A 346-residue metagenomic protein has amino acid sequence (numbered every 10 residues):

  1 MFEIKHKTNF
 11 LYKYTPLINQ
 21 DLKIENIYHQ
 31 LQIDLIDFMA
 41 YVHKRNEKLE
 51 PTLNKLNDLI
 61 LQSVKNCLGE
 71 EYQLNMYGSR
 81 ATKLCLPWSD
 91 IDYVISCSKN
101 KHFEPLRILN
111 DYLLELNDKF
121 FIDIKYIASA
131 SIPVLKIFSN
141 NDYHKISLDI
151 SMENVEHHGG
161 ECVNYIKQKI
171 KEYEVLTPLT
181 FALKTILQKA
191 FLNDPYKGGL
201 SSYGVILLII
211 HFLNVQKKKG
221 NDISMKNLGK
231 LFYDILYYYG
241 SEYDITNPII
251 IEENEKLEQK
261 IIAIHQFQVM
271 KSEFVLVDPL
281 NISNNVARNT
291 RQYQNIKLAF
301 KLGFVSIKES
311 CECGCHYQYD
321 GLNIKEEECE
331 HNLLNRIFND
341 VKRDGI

Functional and structural regions predicted by a protein language model:
M1-W88, N100-P105, Y126-S129, E153 (+1 more regions): N-terminal regions immediately upstream of nucleotidyltransferase
Y12-M39, H211-I346: Pol beta-like nucleotidyltransferase catalytic core
I60-Q62, G78-T82, K119-D123, S131-K136 (+2 more regions): Eukaryotic intrinsically disordered and solvent-exposed regulatory patches
V64, I108-H158: Conserved catalytic core of two-metal-ion nucleotidyltransferases
E70-Q73, R80-T82, P87-Y93, F120-I122 (+3 more regions): Core residues of folded domains in eukaryotic genome-function proteins
S79-T82, S98-K101, N140-Y143, V155-H157 (+1 more regions): Conserved beta-strand elements of beta-rich interaction domains across eukaryotes, especially beta-propellers
E161-G204: Basic, alpha-helical interaction scaffolds
S201-N214: P-loop NTPase catalytic cores that bind/hydrolyze ATP
